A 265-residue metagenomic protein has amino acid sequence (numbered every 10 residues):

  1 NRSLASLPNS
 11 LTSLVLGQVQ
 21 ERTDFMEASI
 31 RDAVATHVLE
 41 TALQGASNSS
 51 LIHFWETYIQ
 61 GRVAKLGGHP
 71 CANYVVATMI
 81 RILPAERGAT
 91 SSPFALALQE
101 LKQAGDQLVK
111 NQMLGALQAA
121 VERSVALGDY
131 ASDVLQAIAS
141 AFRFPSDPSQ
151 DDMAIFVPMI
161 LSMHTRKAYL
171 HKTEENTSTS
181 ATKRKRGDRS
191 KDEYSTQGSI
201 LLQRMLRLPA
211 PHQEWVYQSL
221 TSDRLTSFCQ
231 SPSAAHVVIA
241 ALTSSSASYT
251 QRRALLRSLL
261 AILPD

Functional and structural regions predicted by a protein language model:
N1-D265: Eukaryotic gene-expression regulator signature that favors modular helical reader/repeat domains and their
